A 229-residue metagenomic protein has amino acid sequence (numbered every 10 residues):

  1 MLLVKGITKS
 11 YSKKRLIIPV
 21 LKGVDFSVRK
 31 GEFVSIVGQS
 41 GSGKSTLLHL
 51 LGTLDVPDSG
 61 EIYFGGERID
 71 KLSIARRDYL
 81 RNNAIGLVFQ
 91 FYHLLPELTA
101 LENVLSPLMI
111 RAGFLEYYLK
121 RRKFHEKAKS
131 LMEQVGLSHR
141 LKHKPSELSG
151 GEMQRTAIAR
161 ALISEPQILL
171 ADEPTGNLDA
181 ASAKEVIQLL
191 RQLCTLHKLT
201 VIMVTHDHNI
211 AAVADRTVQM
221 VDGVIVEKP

Functional and structural regions predicted by a protein language model:
L2, I7-Q219: ABC family nucleotide-binding domain
T217-P229: H-loop (His-switch) and adjacent beta-strand-loop-beta switch element of ABC-type ATPase nucleotide-binding domains
